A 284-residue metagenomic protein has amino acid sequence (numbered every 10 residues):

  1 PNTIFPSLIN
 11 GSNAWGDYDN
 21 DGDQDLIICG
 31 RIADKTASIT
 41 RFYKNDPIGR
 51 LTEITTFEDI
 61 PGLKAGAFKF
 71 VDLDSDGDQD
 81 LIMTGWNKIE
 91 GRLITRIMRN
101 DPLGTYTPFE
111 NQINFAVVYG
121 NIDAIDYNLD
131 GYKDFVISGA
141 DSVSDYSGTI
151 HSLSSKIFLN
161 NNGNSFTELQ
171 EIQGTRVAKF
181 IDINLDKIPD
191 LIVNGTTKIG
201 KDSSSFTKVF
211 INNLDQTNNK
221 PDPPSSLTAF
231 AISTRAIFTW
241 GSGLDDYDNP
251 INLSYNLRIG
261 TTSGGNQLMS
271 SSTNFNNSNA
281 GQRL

Functional and structural regions predicted by a protein language model:
P1, K35-I54, G91-F109, V143-L169 (+2 more regions): Beta-propeller blade repeat segments, especially FG-GAP/WD-type strand-to-loop junctions in 6- to 7-bladed propeller
P1-I9, T55-L63, F109-V117, E168-T175: Short loop/turn motifs that recur once per blade in beta-propeller domains
G11-Y18, A65-S75, Y119-Y127, R176-L185: Beta-propeller blade termini
G22-I28, G77-M83, G131-I137, K187-V193: Glycine-aliphatic tripeptides that mark coil-to-beta-strand junctions in extracellular and membrane proteins
R31, W86, A140-S142, T196: Short loop/turn segments immediately following the C-termini of beta-strands
K179-T217: Blade-level signature of beta-propeller repeat domains, shared across WD40, Kelch, NHL, RCC1 and BNR/Asp-box propellers
L214-N249: Pro/Thr/Ser/Gly-rich low-complexity, intrinsically disordered linker/stalk tracts
N252-L284: Recognizes extended acidic, P/S/T-rich segments that occur within or adjacent to Ig-like beta-sandwich modules
